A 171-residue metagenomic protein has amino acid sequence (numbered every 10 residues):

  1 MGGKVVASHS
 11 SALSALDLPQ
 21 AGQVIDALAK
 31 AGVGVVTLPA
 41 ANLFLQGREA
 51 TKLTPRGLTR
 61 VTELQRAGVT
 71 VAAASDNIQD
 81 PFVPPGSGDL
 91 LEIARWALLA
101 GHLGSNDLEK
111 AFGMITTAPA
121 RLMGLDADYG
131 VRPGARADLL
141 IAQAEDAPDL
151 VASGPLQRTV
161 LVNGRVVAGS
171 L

Functional and structural regions predicted by a protein language model:
M1-G57: Active-site core of metal-dependent hydrolases
G3-K4, A41-L45, R56-A142: His/Asp/Glu-enriched, well-ordered alpha-helical/loop segment that forms or immediately abuts the divalent-metal
S8-H9, T37-L38, A74, P81 (+1 more regions): Thr-Gly-centered strand-to-loop micro-motif
A12-L13, A40-L43, I78-Q79, D146-A147 (+1 more regions): Short, glycine-/Ser/Thr-/acidic-enriched flexible segments
D17, V83-S87, L150: Alpha-helix N-cap/helix-start motif
A50-T54, S87-L90, Q157-T159: Short low-complexity, flexible loop/linker segments enriched in glycine and/or proline with clustered acidic
P133-L171: C-terminal cap of metal-dependent C-N hydrolases
